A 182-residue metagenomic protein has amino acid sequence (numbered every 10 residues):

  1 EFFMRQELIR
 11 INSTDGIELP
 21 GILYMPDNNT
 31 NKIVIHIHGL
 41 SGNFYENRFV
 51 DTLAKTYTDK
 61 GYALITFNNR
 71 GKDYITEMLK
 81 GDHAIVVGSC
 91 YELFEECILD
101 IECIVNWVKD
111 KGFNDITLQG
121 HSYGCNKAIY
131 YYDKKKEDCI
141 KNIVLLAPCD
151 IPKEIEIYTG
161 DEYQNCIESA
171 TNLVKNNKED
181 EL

Functional and structural regions predicted by a protein language model:
F3-N29: N-terminal cap/lid segment of alpha/beta-hydrolase-fold proteins
L8, L19, S89-L93, C139-L182: The alpha/beta-hydrolase serine catalytic core
D27-Y74, M78-L79: Short, surface-exposed "cap/lid" segments of acyl-processing enzymes
N31-I33, D115-T117, N142: Structural motif
I85-K111: Alpha/beta-hydrolase active-site loop
L118-G120, L146: Short beta-strand immediately N-terminal to the catalytic nucleophile in serine-hydrolase-like folds
G120-G124, A128: Gly/Ala-rich beta-loop-alpha elbow adjacent to hydrolase catalytic centers
Y130-K134: Active-site signature of alpha/beta-hydrolase-fold catalytic machinery across serine- and Asp/Cys-nucleophile hydrolases
